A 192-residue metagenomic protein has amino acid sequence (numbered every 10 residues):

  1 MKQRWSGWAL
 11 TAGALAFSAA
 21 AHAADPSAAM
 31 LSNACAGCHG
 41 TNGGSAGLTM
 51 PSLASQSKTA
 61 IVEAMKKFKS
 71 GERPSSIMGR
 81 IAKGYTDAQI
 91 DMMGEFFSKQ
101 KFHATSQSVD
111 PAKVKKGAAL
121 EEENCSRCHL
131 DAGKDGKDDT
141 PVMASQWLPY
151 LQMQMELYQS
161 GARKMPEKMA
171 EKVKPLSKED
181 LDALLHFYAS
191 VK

Functional and structural regions predicted by a protein language model:
M1-L10: Bacterial N-terminal signal peptides that target proteins for export
S18-A21: N-terminal signal peptide c-region/cleavage motif recognized by signal peptidases
A23-N42, T105, V109-A132, W147: Sequence/structural segment immediately N-terminal to covalent heme-attachment motifs in c-type and related
M30, A60, I77-R80, M92 (+7 more regions): Extracytoplasmic/secreted proteins, especially bacterial periplasmic and envelope-associated proteins
G43-P74, G79-Y85, A118, L130-Q159: Gly/Gly-Pro-rich "capping" loops immediately C-terminal to redox-active cysteine motifs in periplasmic/lumenal
G44-S45, K99-A112, A132-V142, Q159-P166 (+1 more regions): Inter-heme linker and motif-flanking segments adjacent to c-type heme-binding CXXCH motifs in c-type cytochromes
F68, F96-F97, E121, Y158 (+1 more regions): Conserved hydrophobic/aromatic "anchor" residues that stabilize well-ordered secondary structure elements
K83-T105, P149, K172-K192: C-terminal capping alpha-helices of c-type cytochrome domains
